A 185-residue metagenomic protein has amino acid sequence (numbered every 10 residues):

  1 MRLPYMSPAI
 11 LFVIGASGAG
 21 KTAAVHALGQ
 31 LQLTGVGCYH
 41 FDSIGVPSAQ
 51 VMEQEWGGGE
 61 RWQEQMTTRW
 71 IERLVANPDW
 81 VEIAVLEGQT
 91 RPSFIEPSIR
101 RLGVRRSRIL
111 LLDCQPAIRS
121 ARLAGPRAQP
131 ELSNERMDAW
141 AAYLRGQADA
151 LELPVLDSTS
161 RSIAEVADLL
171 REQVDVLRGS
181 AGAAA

Functional and structural regions predicted by a protein language model:
R2-P8: Phosphate-binding P-loop
V13: Hydrophobic anchor at the beta1->P-loop junction of P-loop NTPases
S17: The conserved Walker
T22: Walker A/P-loop
V25-E72: Conserved substrate/cofactor phosphate-moiety recognition/catalytic segment in nucleotide-dependent phosphotransferases
W62-R106: Glycine-rich phosphate-binding loop used to anchor ATP phosphates in small-molecule kinases, encompassing both
G88, V104-G125: Conserved phosphate-donor/acceptor-positioning beta-strand/loop module used by diverse small-molecule
Q129-L169: Small-molecule kinase domains that catalyze NTP-dependent phosphoryl transfer to phosphate-bearing small molecules
